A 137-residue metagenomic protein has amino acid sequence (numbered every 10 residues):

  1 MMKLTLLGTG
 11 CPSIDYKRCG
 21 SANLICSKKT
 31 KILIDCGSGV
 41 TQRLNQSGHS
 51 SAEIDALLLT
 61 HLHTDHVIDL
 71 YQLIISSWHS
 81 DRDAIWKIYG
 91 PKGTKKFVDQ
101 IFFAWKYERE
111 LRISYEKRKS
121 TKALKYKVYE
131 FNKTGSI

Functional and structural regions predicted by a protein language model:
M1-I137: Binuclear metal-dependent hydrolase catalytic cores
